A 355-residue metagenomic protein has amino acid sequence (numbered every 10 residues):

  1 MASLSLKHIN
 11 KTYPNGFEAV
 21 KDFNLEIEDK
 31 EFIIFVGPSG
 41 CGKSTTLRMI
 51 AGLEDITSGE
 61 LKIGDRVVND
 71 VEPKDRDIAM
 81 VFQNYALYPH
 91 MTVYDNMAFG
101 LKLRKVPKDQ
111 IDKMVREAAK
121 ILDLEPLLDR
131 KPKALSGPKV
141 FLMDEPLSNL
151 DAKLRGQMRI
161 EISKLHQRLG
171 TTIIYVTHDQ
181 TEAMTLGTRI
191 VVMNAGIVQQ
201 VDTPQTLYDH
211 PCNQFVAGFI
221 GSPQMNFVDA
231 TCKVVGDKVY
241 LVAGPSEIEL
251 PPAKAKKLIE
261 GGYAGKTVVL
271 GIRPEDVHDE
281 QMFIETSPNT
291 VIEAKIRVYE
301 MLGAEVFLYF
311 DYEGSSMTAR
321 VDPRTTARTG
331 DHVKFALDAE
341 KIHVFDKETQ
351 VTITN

Functional and structural regions predicted by a protein language model:
G16-E18: Short coil-to-beta microelement around the adenine-binding A-loop and adjacent beta1/P-loop entry of ABC ATPase
V36-P38: The feature captures the beta-strand-to-loop junction immediately N-terminal to the Walker
A51: Helix-to-loop junction immediately C-terminal to a conserved catalytic motif
T57-E60, Q110, A195, D229 (+1 more regions): Conserved coupling/switch loops of ABC nucleotide-binding domains, chiefly the family-specific signature
E60-K62, R66-V67, I197: ATP-binding/catalytic-site motifs of ATP-hydrolyzing domains
P73-F219: ABC ATPase nucleotide-binding domains
K238-I296, T326-N355: Glycine/charge-rich catalytic "coupling/switch" loops of P-loop NTPases
